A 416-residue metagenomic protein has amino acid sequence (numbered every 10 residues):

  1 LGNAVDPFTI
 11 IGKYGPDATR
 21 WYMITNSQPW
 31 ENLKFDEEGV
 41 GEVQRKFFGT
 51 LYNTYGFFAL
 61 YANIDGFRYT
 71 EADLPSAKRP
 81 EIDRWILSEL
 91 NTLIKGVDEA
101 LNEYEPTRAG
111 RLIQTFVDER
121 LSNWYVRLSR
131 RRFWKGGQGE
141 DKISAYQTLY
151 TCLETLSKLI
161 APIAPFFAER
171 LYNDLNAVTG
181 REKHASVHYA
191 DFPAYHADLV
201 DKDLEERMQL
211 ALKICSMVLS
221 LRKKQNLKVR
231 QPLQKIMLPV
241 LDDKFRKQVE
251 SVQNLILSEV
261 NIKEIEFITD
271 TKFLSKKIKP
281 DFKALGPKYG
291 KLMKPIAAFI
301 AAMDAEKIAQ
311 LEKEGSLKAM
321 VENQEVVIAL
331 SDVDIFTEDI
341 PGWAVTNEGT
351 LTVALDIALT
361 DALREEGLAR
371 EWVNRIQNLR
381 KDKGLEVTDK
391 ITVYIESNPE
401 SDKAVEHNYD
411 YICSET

Functional and structural regions predicted by a protein language model:
L1-G12, E31, V40-T416: Feature 926 captures the class I aminoacyl-tRNA synthetase adenylation module centered on the KMSKS loop
W21-Y22: Non-catalytic, structured segments within soluble enzyme domains
T25: Structured mid-domain segments that build the active-site/substrate or prosthetic-cofactor binding neighborhood
